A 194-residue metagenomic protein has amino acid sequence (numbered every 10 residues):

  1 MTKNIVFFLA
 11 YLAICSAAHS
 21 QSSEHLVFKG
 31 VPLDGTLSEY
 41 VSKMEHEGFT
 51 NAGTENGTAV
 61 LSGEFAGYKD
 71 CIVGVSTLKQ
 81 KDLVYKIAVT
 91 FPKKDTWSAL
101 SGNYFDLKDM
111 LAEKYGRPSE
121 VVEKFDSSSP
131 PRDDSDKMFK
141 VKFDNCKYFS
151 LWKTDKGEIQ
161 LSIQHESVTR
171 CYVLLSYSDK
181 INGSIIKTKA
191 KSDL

Functional and structural regions predicted by a protein language model:
M1: Extracellular/oxidizing-compartment recognition motifs
N4-S20: Sec-dependent N-terminal signal peptides
Q21-N56, P92-L194: Non-cytosolic coordination micro-motifs
A59: Covalent nucleotidyltransferase
G63-L107: Mid-chain, structured segments of secreted extracytoplasmic proteins
